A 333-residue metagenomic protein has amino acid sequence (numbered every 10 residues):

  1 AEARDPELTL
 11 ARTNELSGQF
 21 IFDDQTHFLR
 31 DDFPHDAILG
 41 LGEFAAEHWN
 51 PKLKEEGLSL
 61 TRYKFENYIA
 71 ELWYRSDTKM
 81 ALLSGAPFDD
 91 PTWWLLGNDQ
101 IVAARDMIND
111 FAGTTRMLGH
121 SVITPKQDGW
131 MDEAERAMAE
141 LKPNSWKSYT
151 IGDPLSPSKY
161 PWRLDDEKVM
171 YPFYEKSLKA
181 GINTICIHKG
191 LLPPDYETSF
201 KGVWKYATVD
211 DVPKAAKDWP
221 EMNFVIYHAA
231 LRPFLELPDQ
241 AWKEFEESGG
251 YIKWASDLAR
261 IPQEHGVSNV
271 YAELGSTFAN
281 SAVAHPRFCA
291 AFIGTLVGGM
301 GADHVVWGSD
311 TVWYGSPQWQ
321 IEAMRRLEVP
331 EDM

Functional and structural regions predicted by a protein language model:
E2-S84, D90-L96, M324: An N-terminally biased module of ancient metal coordination in phosphate/nucleic-acid-related enzymes
E15, I69-D77, N98-R116, E133-N144 (+4 more regions): Acidic (Asp/Glu)-rich catalytic clusters
F22-T26, A81-S84, M117-S121, N144-S148 (+4 more regions): Hydrophobic faces of well-ordered beta-strands that scaffold small-molecule active sites in alpha/beta enzyme cores
L29-D32, F88-P91, K126-G129, D153-L155 (+4 more regions): Active-site environment of divalent metal-dependent phosphoester hydrolases
E47-S59, M107, A241-Y251, E331-D332: Surface-exposed intrinsically disordered loops and tails
P87-A207: Active-site gating/metal-coordination segments in enzymes
Y160-W307: Catalytic pocket-lining loop regions of alpha/beta-barrel enzymes, especially the amidohydrolase/enolase/GH5 lineages
A302-V306, T311-M333: His/Asp/Glu-enriched, well-ordered alpha-helical/loop segment that forms or immediately abuts the divalent-metal
